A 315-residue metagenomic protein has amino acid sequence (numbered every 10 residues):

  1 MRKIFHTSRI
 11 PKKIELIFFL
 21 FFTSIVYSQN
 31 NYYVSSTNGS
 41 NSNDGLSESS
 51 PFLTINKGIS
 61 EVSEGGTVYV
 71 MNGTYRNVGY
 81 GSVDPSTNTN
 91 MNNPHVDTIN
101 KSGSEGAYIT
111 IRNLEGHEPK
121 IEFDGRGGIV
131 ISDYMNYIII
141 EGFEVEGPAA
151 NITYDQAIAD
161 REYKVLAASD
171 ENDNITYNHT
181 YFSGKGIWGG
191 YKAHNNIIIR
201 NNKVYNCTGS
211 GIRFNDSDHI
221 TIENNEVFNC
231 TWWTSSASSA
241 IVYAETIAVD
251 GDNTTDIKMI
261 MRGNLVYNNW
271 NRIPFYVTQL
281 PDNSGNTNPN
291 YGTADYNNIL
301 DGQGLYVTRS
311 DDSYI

Functional and structural regions predicted by a protein language model:
M1-P11: N-terminal secretory signal peptides that target proteins for export/translocation
K12-F18: Sec-dependent N-terminal signal peptides
F19-S28: Hydrophobic h-region of N-terminal signal peptides that target proteins for export in Gram-negative bacteria
Y27-K57, T74-Y75, E115: Right-handed parallel beta-helix/beta-solenoid
S47-S50, S132-M135, N253: Extracytoplasmic/periplasmic, Sec-exported soluble proteins
N56, S60-E64, R76-T110, P119-G142 (+2 more regions): Extracellular beta-strand-rich solenoid/capping regions of secreted or surface-exposed proteins that bind or remodel
T67: Short glycine-centered segments of the SAM/dcSAM-binding site in methyltransferase folds
M71, Y108, R112-H117, N136-G147 (+5 more regions): Right-handed parallel beta-helix
